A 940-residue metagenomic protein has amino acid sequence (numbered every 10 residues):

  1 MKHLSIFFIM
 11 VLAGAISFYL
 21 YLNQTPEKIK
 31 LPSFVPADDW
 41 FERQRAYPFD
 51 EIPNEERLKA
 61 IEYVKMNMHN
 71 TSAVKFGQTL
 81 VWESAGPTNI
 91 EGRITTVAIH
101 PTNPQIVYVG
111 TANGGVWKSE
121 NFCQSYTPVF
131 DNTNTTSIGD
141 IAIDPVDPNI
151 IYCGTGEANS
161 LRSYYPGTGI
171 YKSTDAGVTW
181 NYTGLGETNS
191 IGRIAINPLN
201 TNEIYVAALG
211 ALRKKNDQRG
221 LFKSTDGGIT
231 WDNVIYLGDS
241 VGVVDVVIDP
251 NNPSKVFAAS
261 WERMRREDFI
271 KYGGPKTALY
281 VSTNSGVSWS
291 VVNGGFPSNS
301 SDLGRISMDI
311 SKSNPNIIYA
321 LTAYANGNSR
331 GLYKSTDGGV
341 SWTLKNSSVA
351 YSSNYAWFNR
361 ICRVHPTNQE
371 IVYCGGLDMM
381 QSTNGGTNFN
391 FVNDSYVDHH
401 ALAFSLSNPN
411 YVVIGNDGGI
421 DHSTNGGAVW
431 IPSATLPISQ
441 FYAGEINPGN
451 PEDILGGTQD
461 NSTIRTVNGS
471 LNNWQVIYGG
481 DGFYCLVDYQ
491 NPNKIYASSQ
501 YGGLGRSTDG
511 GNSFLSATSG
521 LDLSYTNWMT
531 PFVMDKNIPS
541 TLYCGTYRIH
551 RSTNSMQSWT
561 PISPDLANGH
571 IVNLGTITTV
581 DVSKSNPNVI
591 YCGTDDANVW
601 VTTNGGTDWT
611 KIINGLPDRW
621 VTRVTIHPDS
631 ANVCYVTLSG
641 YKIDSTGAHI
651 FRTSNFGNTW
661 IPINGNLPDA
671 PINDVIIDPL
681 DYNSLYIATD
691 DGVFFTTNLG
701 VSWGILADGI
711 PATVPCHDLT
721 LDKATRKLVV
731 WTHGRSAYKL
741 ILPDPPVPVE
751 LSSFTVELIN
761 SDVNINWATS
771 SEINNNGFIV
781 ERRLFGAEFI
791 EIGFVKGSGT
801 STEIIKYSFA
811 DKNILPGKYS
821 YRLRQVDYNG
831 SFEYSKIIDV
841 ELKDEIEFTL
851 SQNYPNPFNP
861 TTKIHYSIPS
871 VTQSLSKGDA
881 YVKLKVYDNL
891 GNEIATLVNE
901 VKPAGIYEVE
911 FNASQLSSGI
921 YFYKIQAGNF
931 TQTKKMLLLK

Functional and structural regions predicted by a protein language model:
F7-Y19: Hydrophobic membrane-insertion alpha-helices, especially the h-region of bacterial N-terminal signal peptides
L22-P743: Beta-propeller blade termini and top-face loops
I626-D629, I677, V749-E772, K836-P869 (+3 more regions): Surface-exposed, proline-anchored Ser/Thr-rich loop/turn motifs
K739-E847: Short, compositionally biased serine/threonine- and acidic-rich segments at solvent-exposed termini, linkers, or domain
V780-R782, L884-D888, I925: Conserved aromatic beta-strand anchor motif in extracellular beta-sandwich/beta-rich domains
R783-E788, K863-K883, Q915: Intrinsic disorder/low-complexity segments
K796-Y821, A880, V898-G928: Short, surface-exposed loop/turn motifs with a glycine/proline- and acidic-biased composition
Y828-L842, E900, E910, S914 (+1 more regions): C-terminal tail/sorting-segment detector
